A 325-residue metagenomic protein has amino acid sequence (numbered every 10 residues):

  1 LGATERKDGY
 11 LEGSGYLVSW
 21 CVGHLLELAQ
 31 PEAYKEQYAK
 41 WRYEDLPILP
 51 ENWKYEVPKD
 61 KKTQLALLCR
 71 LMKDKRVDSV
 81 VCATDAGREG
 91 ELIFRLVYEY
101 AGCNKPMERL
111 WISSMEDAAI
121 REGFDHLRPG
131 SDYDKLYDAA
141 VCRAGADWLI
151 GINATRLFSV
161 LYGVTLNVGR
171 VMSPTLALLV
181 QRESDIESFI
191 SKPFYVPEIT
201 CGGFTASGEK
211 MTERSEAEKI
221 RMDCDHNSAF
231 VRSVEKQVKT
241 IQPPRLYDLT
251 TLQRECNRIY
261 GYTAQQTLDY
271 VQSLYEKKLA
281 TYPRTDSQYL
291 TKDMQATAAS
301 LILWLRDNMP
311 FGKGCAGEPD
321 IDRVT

Functional and structural regions predicted by a protein language model:
L1-A144, W148, G317: Intrinsically disordered, low-complexity regulatory segments
G2-R6, G13-L17, L25-K59, R70 (+3 more regions): Long, highly charged, low-complexity internal segments
T84, R254, R284: Short glycine-centered, acidic/aromatic-flanked micro-motifs in structured strand/loop junctions that mark active-site
T84, W111, Y133, P243-P244 (+3 more regions): Alpha-helix capping and helix-loop boundary segments enriched in small/acidic/polar residues
Y100-K105, R128, N153, L157 (+3 more regions): A generic secondary-structure signal for well-formed alpha-helical elements
Y133, Y137-D138, L149, Y270 (+1 more regions): Extended, highly charged linker/hinge segments and catalytic-adjacent loops that couple domains and form adaptable
A139-G169: Amphipathic alpha-helical segments of the small helical/lid subdomains adjacent to P-loop NTPase cores
